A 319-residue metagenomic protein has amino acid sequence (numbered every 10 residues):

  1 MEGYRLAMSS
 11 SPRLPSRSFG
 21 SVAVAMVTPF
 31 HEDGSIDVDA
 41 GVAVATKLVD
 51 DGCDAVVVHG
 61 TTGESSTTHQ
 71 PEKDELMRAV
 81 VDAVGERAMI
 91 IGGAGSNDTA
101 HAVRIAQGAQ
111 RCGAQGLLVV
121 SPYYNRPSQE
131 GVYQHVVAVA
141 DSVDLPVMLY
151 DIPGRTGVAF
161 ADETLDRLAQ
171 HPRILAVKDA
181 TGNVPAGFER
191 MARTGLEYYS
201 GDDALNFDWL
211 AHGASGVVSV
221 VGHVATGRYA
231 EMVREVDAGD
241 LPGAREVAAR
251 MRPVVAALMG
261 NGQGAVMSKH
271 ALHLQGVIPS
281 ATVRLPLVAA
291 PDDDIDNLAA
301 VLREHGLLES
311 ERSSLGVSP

Functional and structural regions predicted by a protein language model:
M1-A7: Short, Lys/Arg-enriched N-terminal segments with co-localized hydrophobic residues within the first ~10-30 amino acids
S10-V24, T28-G157, L165-R167, L308 (+1 more regions): Active-site beta->alpha loop and helix N-cap motifs at the rims of alpha/beta catalytic domains
G41, K73, M77, A102 (+8 more regions): A general structural signal for well-ordered alpha-helical segments in protein cores
G63, Y124-N125, G154-R155, N206 (+3 more regions): Positions that flank functional sites
T68-P71, R104, Q129-V132, F160-D162 (+4 more regions): Short secondary-structure transition/capping segments
D98, D202-D203, P291: Helix N-cap/beta->alpha junction signal
D141-S142, P153-R252, A256-G260: Catalytic alpha/beta core domains of metabolic enzymes, predominantly
L210-P319: Structured C-terminal cap/extension of enzyme domains
